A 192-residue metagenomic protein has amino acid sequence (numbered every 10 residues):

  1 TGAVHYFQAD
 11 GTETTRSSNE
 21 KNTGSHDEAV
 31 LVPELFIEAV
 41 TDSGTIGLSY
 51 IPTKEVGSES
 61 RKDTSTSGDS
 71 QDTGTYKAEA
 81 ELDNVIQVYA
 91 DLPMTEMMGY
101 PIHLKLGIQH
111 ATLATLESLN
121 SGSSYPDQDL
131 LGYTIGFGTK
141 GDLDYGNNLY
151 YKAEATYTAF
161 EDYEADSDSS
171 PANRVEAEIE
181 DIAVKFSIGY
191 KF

Functional and structural regions predicted by a protein language model:
T1-G2, L35, T41-L48, V88 (+4 more regions): Transmembrane beta-strands of outer-membrane beta-barrel proteins
T1-V56, S60: Short glycine/proline- and aromatic-enriched beta-strand/turn motifs that initiate or cap beta-hairpins
G2-Q8, T41-S43, Y50-V56, N84 (+4 more regions): Transmembrane beta-strands of outer-membrane beta-barrel pores
Y6-K21, G57-T75, Q109-D129, D162-N173: Outer-membrane beta-barrel translocator domains and adjoining extracellular loop/strand segments of Gram-negative
T23-L31, E79-V85, Y125-G132, E176-E180: Short sequence motifs at beta-strands and strand-loop junctions characteristic of Gram-negative outer-membrane
E38-D42, P93-M97, G138-D144, G189-K191: Structural signature of outer-membrane beta-barrel channels/translocons
T45-G57, T64-A78, D83-D91, K105-A111: Detector for outer-membrane/organellar transmembrane beta-barrel domains, recognizing the amphipathic beta-strand
I179-F192: Outer-membrane beta-barrel "beta-signal"
